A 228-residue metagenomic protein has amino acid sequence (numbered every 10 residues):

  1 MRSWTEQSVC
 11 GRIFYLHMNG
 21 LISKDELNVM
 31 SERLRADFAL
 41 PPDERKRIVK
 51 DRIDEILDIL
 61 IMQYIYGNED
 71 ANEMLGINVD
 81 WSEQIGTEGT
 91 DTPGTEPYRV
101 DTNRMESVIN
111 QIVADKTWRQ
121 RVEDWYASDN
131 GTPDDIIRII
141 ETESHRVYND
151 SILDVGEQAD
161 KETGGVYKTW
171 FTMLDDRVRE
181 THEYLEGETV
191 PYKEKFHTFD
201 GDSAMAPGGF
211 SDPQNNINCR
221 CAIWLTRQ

Functional and structural regions predicted by a protein language model:
M1-V147, S151-V155, A159, T163 (+1 more regions): N-terminal leader/targeting and assembly helices and adjacent pre-domain segments
D134-Q228: Acidic, glycine-rich two-metal-ion catalytic cores of nucleic acid-processing enzymes
